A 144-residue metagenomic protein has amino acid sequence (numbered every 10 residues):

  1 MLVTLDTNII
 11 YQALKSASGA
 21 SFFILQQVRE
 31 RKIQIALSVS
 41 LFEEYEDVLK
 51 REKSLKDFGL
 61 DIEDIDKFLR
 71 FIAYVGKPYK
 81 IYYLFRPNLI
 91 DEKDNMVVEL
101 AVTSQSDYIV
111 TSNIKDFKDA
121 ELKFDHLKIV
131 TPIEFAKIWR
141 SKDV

Functional and structural regions predicted by a protein language model:
M1-L37: Short, well-structured N-terminal submotif of metal-dependent ribonuclease cores
D6-T7, V39, S112-I114, I133: Residues immediately flanking
A13-L14, V48, D57, A120 (+1 more regions): Residues that scaffold the ATP/ADP-binding catalytic core of kinase and kinase-like folds
A17-A20, I24-L25, K50-R51, K123-H126 (+1 more regions): Short, glycine/charged-enriched secondary-structure capping and boundary segments
Q27-L84: PIN-domain endoribonuclease scaffold, especially VapC-family toxins
A73-S112: Active-site neighborhoods of divalent-metal-dependent phosphate/nucleic-acid chemistry enzymes
V102-Y108, I114-V144: Acidic, PIN/NYN-like endoribonuclease modules and their adjacent C-terminal/linker elements
